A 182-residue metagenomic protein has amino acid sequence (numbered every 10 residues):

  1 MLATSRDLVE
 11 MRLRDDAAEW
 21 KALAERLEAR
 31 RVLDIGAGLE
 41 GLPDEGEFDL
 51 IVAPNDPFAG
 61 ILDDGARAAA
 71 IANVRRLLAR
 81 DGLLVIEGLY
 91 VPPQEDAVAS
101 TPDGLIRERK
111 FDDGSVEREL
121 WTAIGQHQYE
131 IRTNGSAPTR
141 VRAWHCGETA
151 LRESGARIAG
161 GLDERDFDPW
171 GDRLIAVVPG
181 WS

Functional and structural regions predicted by a protein language model:
M1-R30: Conserved class I S-adenosyl-L-methionine
E28-G38: Conserved class I S-adenosyl-L-methionine
L42-I51: A short acidic, Gly/Pro-enriched loop at the edge of an enzyme's catalytic core that lines a small-molecule cofactor
A53-P57: A short beta-strand submotif of the Rossmann-like class I SAM-dependent methyltransferase core that lines
A59-I61: A short His-aromatic
A66-L83: A short glycine-rich, Lys/Arg-flanked "PGG" loop and its adjoining helix->strand segment in the class I
E87-T149: SAM-dependent methyltransferase
W144-S182: C-terminal lobe and adjacent flexible extensions of AdoMet/dcAdoMet transferase-like proteins
